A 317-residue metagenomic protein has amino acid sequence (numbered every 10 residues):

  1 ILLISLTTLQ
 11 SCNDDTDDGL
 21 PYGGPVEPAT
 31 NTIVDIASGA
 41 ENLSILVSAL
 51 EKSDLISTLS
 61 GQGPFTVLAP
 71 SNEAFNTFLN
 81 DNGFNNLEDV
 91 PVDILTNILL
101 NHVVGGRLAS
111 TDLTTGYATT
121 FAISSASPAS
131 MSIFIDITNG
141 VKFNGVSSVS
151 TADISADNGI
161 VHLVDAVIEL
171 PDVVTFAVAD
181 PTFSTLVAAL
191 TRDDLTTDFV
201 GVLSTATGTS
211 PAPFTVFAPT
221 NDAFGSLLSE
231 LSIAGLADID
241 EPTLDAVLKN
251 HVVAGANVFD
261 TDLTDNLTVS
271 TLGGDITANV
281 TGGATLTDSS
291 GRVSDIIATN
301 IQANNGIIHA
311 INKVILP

Functional and structural regions predicted by a protein language model:
I1-S5: Sec-dependent N-terminal signal peptides
L6, C12-P317: Mature, structured domains of secreted/extracytosolic soluble proteins
